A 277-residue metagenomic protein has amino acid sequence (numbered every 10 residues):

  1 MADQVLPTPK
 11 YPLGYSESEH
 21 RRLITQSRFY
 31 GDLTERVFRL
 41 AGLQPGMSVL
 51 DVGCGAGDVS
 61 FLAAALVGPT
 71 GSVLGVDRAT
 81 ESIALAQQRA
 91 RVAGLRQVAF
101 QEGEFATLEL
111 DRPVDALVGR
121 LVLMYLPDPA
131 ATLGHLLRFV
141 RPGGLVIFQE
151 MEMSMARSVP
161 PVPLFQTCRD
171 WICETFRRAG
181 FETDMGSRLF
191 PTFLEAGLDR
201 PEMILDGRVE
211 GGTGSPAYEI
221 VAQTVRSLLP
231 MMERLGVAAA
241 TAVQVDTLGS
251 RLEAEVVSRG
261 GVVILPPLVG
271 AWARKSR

Functional and structural regions predicted by a protein language model:
M1-H20, I24-T25: N-terminal, positively charged/glycine-rich alpha-helical extensions of SAM-dependent methyltransferases
P12, S18-E19, G31, E202-V263: C-terminal helical/coil "lid" or tail adjacent to the Rossmann-like core of SAM-dependent
R28-S48, L62: Conserved alpha-helix/loop element of class I SAM-dependent methyltransferases that forms part of the SAM/SAH-binding
L50-V52, A56-T107: Class I SAM-dependent methyltransferase SAM/SAH-binding core
E109-A116: A short acidic, Gly/Pro-enriched loop at the edge of an enzyme's catalytic core that lines a small-molecule cofactor
A130-L145: A short glycine-rich, Lys/Arg-flanked "PGG" loop and its adjoining helix->strand segment in the class I
I147-S215, R234: Conserved catalytic/acceptor-binding region of the Class I
A196-D199, P266-R277: Core SAM-dependent methyltransferase catalytic element
